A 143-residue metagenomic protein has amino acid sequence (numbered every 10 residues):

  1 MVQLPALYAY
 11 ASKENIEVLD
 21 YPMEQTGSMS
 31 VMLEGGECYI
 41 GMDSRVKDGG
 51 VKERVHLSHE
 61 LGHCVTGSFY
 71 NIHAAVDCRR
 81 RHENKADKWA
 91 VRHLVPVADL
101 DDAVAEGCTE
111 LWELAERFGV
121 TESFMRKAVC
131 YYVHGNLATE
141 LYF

Functional and structural regions predicted by a protein language model:
M1-F143: Active-site hotspot residues in diverse enzymes, especially metal/ion-binding acidic/histidine motifs
